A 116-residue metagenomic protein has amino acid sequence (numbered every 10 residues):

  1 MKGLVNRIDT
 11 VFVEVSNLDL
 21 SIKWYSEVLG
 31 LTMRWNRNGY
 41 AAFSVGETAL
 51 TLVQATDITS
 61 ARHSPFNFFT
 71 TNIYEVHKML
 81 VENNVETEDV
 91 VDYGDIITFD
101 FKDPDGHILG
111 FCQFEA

Functional and structural regions predicted by a protein language model:
M1-L20, A49, S64-F66, E115: N-terminal beta-strand motif that seeds the catalytic metal site of vicinal oxygen chelate
M1-L4, T10, K78-A116: Vicinal oxygen chelate
N17-L18, T71-I73: Helix N-cap motif at beta-to-alpha junctions
N17-T32: Amphipathic alpha-helical segments
W24, Y74-M79: Short amphipathic alpha-helices within nucleic acid-binding modules
T32-S64, I108-F114: Conserved short beta-strand elements that form part of the metal-binding/catalytic scaffold of enzyme active sites
A42, N67, T98-D100: Conserved hydrophobic/aromatic beta-strand scaffold that supports enzyme active sites
